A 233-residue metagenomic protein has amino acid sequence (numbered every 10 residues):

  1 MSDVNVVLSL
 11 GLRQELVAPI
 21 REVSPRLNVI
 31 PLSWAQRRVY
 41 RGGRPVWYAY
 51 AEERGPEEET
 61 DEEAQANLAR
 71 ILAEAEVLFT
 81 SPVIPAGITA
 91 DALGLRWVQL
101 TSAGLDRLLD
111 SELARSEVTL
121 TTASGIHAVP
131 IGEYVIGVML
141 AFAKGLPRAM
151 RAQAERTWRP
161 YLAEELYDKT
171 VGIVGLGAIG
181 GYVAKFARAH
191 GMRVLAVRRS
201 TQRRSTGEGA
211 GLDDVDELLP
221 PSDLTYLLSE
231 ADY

Functional and structural regions predicted by a protein language model:
M1-V77: N-terminal glycine-/charge-rich "phosphate-binding" loop or analogous flexible N-terminal tail
D3, E117, Y167-T170: Phosphate-coordination loops involved in phosphoryl transfer and adenosine-cofactor binding
L12-A18, R37-Y40, A86-I88, L105-L108 (+1 more regions): Short, charged/polar "capping" segments at the starts of alpha-helices and the immediately preceding loops
P19, Y134, V138, Y182 (+1 more regions): Rossmann-fold NAD(P)-dependent oxidoreductase module
S24, E74-E76, A92-L95, E117 (+3 more regions): Short, well-ordered alpha-helix to beta-strand connector turns
L68-I71, I88-D91, G211, Y226-E230: Structural alpha-helical scaffold elements that stabilize or flank donor/cofactor-binding regions in carbohydrate
A73-M150, E164: Phosphate/diphosphate ligand-binding glycine-rich loop within oxidoreductases
Y161-Y233: Rossmann-like dinucleotide/phosphate-binding beta-alpha-beta segment
